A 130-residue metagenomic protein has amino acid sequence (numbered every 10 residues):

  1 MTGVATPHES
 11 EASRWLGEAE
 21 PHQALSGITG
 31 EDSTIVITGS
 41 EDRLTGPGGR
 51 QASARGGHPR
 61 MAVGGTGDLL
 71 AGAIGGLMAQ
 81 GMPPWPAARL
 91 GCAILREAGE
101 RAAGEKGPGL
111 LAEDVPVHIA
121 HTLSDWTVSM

Functional and structural regions predicted by a protein language model:
M1-G56, V128: Glycine-rich phosphate/dinucleotide-binding loop and adjoining beta-alpha-beta core of small-molecule
E18-Q23, G81-P86, G107-L110: Short, charged, surface-exposed loops that flank catalytic or proteolytic processing sites
S33, S40-E41, Q80-M82, L95: Internal alpha-helical scaffold of NAD(P)-dependent oxidoreductase catalytic cores
H58-M61: A short glycine/serine-rich beta->alpha loop
V63-I94: Short, small-residue alpha-helix embedded
E97-M130: Charged C-terminal helix
